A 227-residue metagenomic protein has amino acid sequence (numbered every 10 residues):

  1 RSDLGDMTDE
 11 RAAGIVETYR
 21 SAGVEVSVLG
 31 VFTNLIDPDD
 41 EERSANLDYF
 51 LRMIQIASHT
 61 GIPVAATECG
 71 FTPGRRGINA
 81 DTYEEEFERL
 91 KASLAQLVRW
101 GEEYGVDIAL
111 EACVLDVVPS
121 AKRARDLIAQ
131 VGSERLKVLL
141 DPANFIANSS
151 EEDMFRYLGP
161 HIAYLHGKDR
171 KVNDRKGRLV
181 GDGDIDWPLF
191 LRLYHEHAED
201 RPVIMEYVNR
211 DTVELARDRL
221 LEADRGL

Functional and structural regions predicted by a protein language model:
R1, N34, T72, D116 (+2 more regions): Positions that flank functional sites
R1-V16, C69-R76, R175: Glycine-rich, proline-tolerant flexible connector loops at the mouths of alpha/beta enzymes
S2-D6, R43, A80-E84, G177-D182: Short glycine-enriched, charge-decorated loop/helix-capping segments at active-site entrances that position
M7, R11, A45-Y49, E86-S93 (+2 more regions): Soluble or luminal CAZymes and related metallo-dependent hydrolases
T8-S21, F50-G61, S150-P160, R192: Short amphipathic alpha-helices and their capping/turn segments at secondary-structure boundaries
T18-S21, I36-L140, F145-A147: Active-site acidic/histidine proton-transfer and metal-coordination neighborhood in alpha/beta enzyme cores
V28-G30, A66, A109, A163-H166 (+1 more regions): Conserved beta-strand positions in the central sheet of alpha/beta enzyme cores
G61, A95, V118-K137, N144-L227: Histidine-acidic metal/acid-base catalytic patches
